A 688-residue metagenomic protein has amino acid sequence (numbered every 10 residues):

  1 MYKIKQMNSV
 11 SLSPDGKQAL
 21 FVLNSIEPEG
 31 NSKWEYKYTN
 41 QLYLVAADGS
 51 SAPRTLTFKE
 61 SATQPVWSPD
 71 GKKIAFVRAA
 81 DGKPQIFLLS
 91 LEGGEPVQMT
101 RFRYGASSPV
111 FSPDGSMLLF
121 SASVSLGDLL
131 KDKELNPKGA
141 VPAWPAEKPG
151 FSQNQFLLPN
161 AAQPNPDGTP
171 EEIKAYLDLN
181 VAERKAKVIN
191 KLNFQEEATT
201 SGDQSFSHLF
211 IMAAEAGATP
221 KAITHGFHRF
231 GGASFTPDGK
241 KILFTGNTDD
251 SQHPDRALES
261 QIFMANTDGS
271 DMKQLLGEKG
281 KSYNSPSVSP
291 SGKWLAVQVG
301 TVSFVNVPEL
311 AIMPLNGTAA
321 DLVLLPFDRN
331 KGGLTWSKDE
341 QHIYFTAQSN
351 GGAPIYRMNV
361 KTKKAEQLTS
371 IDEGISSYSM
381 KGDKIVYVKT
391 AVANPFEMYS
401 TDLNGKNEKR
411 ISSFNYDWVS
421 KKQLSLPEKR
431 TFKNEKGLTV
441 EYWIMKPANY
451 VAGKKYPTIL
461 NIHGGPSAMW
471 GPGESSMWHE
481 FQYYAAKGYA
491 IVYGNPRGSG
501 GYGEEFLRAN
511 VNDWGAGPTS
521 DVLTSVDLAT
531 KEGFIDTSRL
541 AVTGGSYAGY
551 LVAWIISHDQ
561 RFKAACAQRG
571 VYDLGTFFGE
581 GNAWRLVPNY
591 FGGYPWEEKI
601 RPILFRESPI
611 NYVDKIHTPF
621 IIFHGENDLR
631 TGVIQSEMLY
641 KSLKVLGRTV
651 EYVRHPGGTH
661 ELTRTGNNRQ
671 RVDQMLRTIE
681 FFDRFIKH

Functional and structural regions predicted by a protein language model:
S9-S11, V22-L23, E27-N31, L119 (+9 more regions): Non-catalytic accessory segments flanking enzyme active sites
P14-D15, P69-D70, P113-D114, P237-D238 (+3 more regions): Residue-level detector of Asp-centered blade-edge/turn motifs that repeat once per structural unit in beta-propeller
A19, G71-A75, L118, I242-L243 (+3 more regions): Hydrophobic beta-strand positions that form the internal "hydrophobic ladder" of WD40/Gbeta-like beta-propeller blades
L23-Q41, L56-T63, V77-F87, E95 (+11 more regions): A flexible loop/linker signature enriched in serine peptidases of the S9 family
A46-S50, S90-G94, A213-A218, N266-S270 (+3 more regions): Short loop/turn segments that connect beta-strands within beta-propeller blades
K454-G464: Short beta-strand element of the alpha/beta-hydrolase
K455, S467-E480, P496, I634-Q635: The serine-hydrolase catalytic nucleophile loop
E480-A485, Y493-H688: Active-site-proximal cap/loop segments of hydrolase catalytic domains
